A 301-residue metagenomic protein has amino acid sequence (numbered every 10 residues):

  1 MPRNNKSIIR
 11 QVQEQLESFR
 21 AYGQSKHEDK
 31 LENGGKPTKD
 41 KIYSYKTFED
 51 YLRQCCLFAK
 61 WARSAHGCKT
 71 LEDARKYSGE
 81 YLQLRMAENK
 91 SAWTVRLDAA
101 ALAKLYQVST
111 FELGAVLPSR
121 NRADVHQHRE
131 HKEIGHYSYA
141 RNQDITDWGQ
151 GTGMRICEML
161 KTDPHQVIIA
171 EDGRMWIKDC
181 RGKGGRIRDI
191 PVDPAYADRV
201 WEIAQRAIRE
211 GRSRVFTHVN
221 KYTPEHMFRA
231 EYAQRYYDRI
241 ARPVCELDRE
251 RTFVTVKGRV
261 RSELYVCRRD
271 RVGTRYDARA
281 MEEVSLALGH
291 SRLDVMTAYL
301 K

Functional and structural regions predicted by a protein language model:
F19-R120: N-terminal core-binding DNA-recognition domain of tyrosine recombinases/integrases
F48, I145, C157-T162, V284: Alpha-helix N-cap/helix-start motif at helix boundaries, enriched for small hydrophobics
H126-I156, C267-R268, R275-M281: Basic, Lys/Arg- and aromatic-enriched nucleic-acid-binding interface segment
Y139, W148-K161, R235, R239-V244 (+2 more regions): A short, glycine-centered helix-capping/turn motif at helix boundaries that positions DNA-contacting or catalytic
G149-G173, D294-T297: Short, charged phosphate-coordinating catalytic segments
M159, H226-A241, R261, R269-V272 (+1 more regions): Short, basic/aromatic-rich helical patch in the C-terminal catalytic core of site-specific tyrosine
K161-V200: Conserved tyrosine-mediated DNA breakage-rejoining catalytic core shared by Y-recombinases
M175-D179, R261-K301: Short functional hotspots where side chains directly engage DNA or cofactors
